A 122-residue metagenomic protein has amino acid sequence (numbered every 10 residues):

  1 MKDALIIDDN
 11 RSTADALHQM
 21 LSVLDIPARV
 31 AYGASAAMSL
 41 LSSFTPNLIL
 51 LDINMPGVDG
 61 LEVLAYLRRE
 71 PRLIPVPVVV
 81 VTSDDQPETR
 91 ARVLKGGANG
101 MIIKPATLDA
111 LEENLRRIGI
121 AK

Functional and structural regions predicted by a protein language model:
R11-R29, G96: Two-component/phosphorelay signaling modules centered on CheY-like receiver
V30-L48, E112: Acidic, metal-coordinating helix/loop segments flanking the phosphotransfer/catalytic sites of two-component signaling
T45-N47, R72-P77: His-Asp phosphorelay/catalytic-motif detector in bacterial-type signaling
D52, T82: Active-site residues of response regulator receiver
M55: Receiver (REC) domain active-site loop signature in two-component systems and cognate sites in sensor histidine kinases
A106-R116: C-terminal output helix
